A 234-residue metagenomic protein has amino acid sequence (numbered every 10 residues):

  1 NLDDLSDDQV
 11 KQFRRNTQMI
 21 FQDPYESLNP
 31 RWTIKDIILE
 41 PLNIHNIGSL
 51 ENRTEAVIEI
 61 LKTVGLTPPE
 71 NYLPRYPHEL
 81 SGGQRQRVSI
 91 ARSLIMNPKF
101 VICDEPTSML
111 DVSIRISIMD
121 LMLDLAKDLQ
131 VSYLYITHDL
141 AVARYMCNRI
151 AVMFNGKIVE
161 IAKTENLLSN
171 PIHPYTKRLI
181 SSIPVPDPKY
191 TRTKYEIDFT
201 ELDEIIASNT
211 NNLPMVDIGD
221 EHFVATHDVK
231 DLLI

Functional and structural regions predicted by a protein language model:
N1-Q18, I44, L167-P171: ABC ATPase NBD coupling module
T67, K163-I234: Charged, flexible cofactor/metal-binding loops and thiol motifs
R75-L80, Q84: Conserved ABC ATPase signature
I90, I118: Hydrophobic anchor residue at the start of the ABC signature
I95-K99: A short, proline-enriched helix->beta-strand linker immediately N-terminal to the Walker B motif in ABC-type P-loop
A143-Y145: A short, surface-exposed alpha-helical micro-motif characterized by mixed small hydrophobic and charged/polar residues
